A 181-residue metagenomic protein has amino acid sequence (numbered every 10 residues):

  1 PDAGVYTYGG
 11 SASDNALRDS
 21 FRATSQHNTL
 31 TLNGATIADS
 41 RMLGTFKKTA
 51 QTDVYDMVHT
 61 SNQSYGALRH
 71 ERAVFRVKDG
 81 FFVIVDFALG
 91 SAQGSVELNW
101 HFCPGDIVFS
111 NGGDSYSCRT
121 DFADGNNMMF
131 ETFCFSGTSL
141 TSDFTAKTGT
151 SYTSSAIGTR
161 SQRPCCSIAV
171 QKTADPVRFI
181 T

Functional and structural regions predicted by a protein language model:
P1-V5: Catalytic Cys-His active-site segments of thiol-dependent hydrolases/isopeptidases
Y6-T181: CBM-like, beta-strand-rich accessory domains located in the C-terminal region of large, secreted polysaccharide-active
